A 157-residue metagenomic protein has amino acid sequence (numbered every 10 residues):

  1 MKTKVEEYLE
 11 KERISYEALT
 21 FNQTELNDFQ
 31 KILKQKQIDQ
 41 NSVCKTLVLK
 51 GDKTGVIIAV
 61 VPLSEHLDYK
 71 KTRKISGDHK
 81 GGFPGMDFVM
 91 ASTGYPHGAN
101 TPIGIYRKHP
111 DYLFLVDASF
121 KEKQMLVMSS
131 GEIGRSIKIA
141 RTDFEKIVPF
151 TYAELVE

Functional and structural regions predicted by a protein language model:
M1-E157: Extended, low-hydrophobicity, polar/charged segments
